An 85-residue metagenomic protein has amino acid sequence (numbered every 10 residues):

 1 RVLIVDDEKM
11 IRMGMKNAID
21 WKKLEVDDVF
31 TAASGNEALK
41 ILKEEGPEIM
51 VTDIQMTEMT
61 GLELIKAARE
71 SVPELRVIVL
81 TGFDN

Functional and structural regions predicted by a protein language model:
D6, D53: Active-site residues of response regulator receiver
D7, V79-D84: Conserved active-site segment of CheY-like receiver
K9-F30: Two-component/phosphorelay signaling modules centered on CheY-like receiver
K16, T31-I49: Acidic, metal-coordinating helix/loop segments flanking the phosphotransfer/catalytic sites of two-component signaling
S34-E37, T60-E63, T81: Acidic catalytic/metal-coordinating carboxylates
K40, L62-P73: Short amphipathic alpha-helix used as the core "switch/output" element in two-component signaling
G46-E48, V72-R76: His-Asp phosphorelay/catalytic-motif detector in bacterial-type signaling
M56: Receiver (REC) domain active-site loop signature in two-component systems and cognate sites in sensor histidine kinases
